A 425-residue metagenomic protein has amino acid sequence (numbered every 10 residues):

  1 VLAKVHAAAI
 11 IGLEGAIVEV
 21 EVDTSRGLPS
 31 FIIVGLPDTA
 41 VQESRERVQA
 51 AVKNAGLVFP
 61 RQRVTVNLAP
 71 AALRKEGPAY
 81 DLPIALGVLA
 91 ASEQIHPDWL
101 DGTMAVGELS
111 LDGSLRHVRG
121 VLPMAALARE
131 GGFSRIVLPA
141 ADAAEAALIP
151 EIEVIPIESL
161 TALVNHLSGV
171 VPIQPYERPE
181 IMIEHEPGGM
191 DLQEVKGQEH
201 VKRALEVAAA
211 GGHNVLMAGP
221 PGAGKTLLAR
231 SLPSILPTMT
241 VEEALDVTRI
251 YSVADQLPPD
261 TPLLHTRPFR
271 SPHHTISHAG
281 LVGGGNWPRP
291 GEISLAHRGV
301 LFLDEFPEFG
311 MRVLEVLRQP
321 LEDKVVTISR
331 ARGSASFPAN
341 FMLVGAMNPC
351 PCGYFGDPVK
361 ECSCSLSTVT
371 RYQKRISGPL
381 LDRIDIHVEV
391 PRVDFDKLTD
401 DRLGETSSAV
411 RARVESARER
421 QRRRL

Functional and structural regions predicted by a protein language model:
V1-L216, P220-T226, S329: Peripheral, non-AAA+ core regions of ATP-driven protein-machinery
T24-L28, D38-V41, A69-R74, S110-D112 (+12 more regions): Conserved nucleotide-binding/hydrolysis micro-motifs of P-loop NTPases
L216-T261, D323: Walker A/P-loop
T261-G283, W287: Inter-Walker segment of RecA-like/P-loop motor cores
F269-P272, P288-R298, I328-N348, V359-K360 (+1 more regions): AAA+/SF3 P-loop NTPase mechanochemical coupling elements
H273, R289-E322, Y354-D357, S377-R383 (+1 more regions): Conserved AAA+/SF3 P-loop NTPase catalytic/coupling segment centered on the Walker-B
S336-N340, C350-L425: Phosphate-sensing "switch" segment of ASCE/P-loop ATPases
